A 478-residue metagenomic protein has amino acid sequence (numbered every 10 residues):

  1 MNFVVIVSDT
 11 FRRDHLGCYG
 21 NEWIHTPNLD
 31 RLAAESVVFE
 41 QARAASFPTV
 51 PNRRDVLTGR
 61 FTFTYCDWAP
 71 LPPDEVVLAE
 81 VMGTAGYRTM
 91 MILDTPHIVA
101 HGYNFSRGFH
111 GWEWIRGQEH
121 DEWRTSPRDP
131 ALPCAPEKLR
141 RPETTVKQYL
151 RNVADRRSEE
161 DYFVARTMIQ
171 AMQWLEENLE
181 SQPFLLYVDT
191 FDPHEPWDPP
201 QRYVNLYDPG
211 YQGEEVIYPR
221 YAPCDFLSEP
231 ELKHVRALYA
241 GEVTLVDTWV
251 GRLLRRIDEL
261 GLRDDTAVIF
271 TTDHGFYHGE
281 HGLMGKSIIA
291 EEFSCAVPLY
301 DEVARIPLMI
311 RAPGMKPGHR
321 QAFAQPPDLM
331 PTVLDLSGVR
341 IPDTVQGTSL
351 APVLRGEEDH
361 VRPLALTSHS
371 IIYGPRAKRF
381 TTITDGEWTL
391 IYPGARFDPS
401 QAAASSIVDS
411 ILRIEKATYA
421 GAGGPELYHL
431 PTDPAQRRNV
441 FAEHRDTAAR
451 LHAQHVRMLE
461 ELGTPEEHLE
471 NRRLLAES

Functional and structural regions predicted by a protein language model:
M1, V38, K416-G424, L430-A435 (+1 more regions): Long, internal low-complexity/basic segments
M1-E40, S46, R438-R445: Active-site-proximal N-terminal segment of extracellular/periplasmic enzymes that hydrolyze or transfer
M1-V5, S106-E113, K147-N152, R156-G213 (+2 more regions): Active-site regions of oxyanion-processing enzymes, predominantly non-cytosolic
I24, D198-G210, D258-H319, Q325: Histidine-centered active-site microenvironments of extracellular/periplasmic hydrolases and transferases
R53-R157: Catalytic-site neighborhoods of secreted/periplasmic enzymes that process anionic sulfate/phosphate groups
V56-L57, D225-P230, L254-R255, E259 (+2 more regions): Substrate-binding rim/cap in mid-to-C-terminal beta-strand-loop elements of soluble/periplasmic
D161-L179, I217-T266, L336: A long, amphipathic alpha-helix that forms part of the scaffold/cap immediately adjacent to metal-dependent active
D301-E302, I371-F441, S478: C-terminal, low-complexity/hydrophilic appendages and adjacent surface loops of extracellular/periplasmic anionic
